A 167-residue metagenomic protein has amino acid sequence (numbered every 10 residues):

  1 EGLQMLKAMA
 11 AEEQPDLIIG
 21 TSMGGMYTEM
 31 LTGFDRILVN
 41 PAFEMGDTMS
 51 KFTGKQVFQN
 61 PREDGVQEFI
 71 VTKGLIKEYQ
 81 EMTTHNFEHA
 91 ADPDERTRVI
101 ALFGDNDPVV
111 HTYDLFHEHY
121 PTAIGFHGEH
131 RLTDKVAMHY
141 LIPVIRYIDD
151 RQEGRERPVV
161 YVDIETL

Functional and structural regions predicted by a protein language model:
E1, Q14, A137-Y140: Short, Lys/Arg-rich amphipathic segments at extreme N-termini
E1-E12, H130: Active-site catalytic motif of lipid deacylating hydrolases and related acyltransferases
D16-L17, I37: Residue in the alpha/beta-hydrolase core beta-strand immediately N-terminal to the catalytic nucleophile
I19-T28: Gly/Ala-rich beta-loop-alpha elbow adjacent to hydrolase catalytic centers
L31-T32: Aromatic pocket-lining residues of Rossmann-like dinucleotide-binding sites
D35-Y161: The alpha/beta-hydrolase serine catalytic core
